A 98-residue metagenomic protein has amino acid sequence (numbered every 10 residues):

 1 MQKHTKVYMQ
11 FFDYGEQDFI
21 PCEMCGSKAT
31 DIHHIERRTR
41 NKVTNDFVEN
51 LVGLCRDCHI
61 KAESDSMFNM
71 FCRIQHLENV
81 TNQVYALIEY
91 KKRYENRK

Functional and structural regions predicted by a protein language model:
M1-P21, V43-N45, E49: Short, charged surface segments at domain edges that flank catalytic/cofactor-binding sites
H4, G26-A29, V80: Intrinsically disordered/low-complexity terminal segments and short unstructured peptides
C22-C25, C55: Short cysteine-rich clusters marking metal-coordination/redox-active sites
S27-D31, I60-E63: Short functional micro-motifs and their immediate structural scaffolds
A29-K42: Short recognition patches in nucleic-acid-associated and regulatory proteins
T30, V52-G53: A broad, low-specificity signal marking well-ordered, structured residues that form hydrophobic/aromatic
I35, D57-C58: Residues immediately flanking
T39-V52, I60-K98: Polybasic, low-complexity binding patches
